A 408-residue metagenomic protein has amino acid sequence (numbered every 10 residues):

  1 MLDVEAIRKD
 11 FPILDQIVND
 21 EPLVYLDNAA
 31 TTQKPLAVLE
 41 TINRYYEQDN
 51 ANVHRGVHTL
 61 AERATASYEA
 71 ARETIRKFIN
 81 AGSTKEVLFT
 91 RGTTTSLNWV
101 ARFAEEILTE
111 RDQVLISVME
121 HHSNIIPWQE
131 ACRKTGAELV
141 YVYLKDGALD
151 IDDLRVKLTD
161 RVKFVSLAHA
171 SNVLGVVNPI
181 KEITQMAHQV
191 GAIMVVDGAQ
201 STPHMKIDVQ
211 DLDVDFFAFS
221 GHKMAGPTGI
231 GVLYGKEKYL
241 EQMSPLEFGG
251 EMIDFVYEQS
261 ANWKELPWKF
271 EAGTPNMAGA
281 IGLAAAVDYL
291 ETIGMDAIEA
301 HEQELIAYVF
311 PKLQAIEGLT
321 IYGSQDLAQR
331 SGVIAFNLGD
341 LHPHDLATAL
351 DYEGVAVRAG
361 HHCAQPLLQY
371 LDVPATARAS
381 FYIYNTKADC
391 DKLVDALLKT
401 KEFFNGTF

Functional and structural regions predicted by a protein language model:
M1-F408: Pyridoxal 5′-phosphate
